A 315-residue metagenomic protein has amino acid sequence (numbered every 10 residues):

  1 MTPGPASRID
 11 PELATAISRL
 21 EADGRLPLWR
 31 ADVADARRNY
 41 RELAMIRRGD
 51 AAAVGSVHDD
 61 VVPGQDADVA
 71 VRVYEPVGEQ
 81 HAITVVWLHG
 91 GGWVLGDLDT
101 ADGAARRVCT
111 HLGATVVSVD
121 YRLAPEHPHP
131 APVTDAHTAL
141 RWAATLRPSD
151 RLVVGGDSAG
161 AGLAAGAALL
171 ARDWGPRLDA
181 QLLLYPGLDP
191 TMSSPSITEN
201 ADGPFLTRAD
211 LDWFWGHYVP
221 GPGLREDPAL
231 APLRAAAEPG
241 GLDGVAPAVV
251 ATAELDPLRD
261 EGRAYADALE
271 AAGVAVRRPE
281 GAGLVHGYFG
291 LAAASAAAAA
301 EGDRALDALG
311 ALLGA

Functional and structural regions predicted by a protein language model:
M1-V73, G314-A315: A glycine/proline-hinged amphipathic helix-loop "lid/cap" segment that gates access to hydrophobic ligand pockets
P63-Q65, V71-H81, R234-P239: Short beta-strand-to-loop junctions in surface cap/lid or active-site-entrance loops
H81-G91: Short beta-strand element of the alpha/beta-hydrolase
D97-L98, A104, V117-R151, A292-A298: Catalytic nucleophile-loop/oxyanion-hole region of alpha/beta-hydrolase and closely related hydrolase-like folds
G156, G160, A164: Gly/Ala-rich beta-loop-alpha elbow adjacent to hydrolase catalytic centers
L169-L224: Hydrolase active-site cap/lid region
P222-A282: Serine-hydrolase catalytic core
S295-A315: Catalytic active-site module of serine/aspartate enzymes centered on a nucleophile-bearing elbow/loop
